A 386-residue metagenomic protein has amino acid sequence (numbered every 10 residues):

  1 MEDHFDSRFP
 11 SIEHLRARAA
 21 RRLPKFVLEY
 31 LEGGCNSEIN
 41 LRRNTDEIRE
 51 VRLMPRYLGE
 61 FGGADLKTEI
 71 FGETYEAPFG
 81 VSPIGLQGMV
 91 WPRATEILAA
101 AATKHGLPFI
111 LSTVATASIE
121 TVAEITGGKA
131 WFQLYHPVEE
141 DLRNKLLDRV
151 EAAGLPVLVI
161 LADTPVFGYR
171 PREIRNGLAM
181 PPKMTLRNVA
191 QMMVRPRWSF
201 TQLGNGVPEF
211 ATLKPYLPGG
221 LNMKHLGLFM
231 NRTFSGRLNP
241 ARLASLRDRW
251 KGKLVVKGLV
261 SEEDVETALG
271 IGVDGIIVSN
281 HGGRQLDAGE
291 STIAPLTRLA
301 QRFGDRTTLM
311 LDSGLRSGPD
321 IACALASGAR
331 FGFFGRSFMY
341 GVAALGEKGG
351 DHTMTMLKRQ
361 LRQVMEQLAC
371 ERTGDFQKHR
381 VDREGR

Functional and structural regions predicted by a protein language model:
M1-G72, P181-L238, G374-F376, D382-R386: An N-cap/entry alpha-helix motif that binds or orients negatively charged groups
M1-R49, A294-R386: Alpha/beta catalytic cores of nucleotide-metabolism and tRNA/nucleoside-modifying enzymes
G34, S112, Q133, K257-G258 (+1 more regions): Active-site-adjacent beta-strand anchor residues
R52, K67-E69, P78-S82, P108-I110 (+2 more regions): Short, conserved beta-strand segments within well-ordered enzyme catalytic domains that often line or immediately flank
Y75-V114: Glycine-rich active-site/cofactor-binding loop and its immediate structural neighborhood
L86, A100, T121, I125 (+2 more regions): Alpha/beta enzyme core
P92-R93, D287-E290, L345-G346: Short, solvent-exposed loop/turn segments at secondary-structure boundaries
T103-I125, K129-R143: A gly/proline- and charged-residue-enriched helix-loop-helix capping module
